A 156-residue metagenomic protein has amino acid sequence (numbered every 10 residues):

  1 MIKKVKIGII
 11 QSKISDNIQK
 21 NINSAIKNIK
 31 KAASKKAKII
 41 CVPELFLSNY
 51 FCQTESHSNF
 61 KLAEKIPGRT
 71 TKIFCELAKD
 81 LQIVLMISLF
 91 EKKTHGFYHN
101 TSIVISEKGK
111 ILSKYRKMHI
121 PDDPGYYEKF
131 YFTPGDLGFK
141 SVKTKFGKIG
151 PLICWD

Functional and structural regions predicted by a protein language model:
I2-G8: Extreme N-terminal starter segment of soluble prokaryotic enzymes
G8-I10, I40, G150-L152: Hydrophobic positions in the central parallel beta-sheet of the AAA+
Q11-D16: Short polar catalytic/cofactor-binding loops
I18, K30-K108, K114: Cys-nucleophile CN-hydrolase/nitrilase-fold catalytic domain and related Cys-dependent amidase chemistry that acts on
A25-I26: Divalent metal-dependent phosphoesterase catalytic cores across multiple superfamilies
E64, K93-D156: Active-site catalytic loop in hydrolytic enzyme cores
